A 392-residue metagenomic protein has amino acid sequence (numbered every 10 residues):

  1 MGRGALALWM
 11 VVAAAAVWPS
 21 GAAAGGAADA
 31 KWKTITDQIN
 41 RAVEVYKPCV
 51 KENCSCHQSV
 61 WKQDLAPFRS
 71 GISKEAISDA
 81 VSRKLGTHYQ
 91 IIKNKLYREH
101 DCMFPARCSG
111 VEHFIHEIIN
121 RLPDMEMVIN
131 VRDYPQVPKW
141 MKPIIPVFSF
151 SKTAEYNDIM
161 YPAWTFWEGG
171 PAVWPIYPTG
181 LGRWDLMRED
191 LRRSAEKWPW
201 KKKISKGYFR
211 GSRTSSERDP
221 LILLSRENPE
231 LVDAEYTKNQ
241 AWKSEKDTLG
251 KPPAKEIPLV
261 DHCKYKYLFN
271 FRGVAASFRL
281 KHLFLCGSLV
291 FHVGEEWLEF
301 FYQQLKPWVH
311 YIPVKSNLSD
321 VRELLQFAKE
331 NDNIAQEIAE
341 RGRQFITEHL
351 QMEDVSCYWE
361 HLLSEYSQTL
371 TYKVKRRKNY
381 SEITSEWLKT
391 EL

Functional and structural regions predicted by a protein language model:
G2-P258: Secretory-pathway glycan-assembly enzymes, especially type II membrane glycosyltransferases that use nucleotide-sugar
E256-K389: Catalytic binding pocket for nucleotide-activated donors in carbohydrate/polymer assembly enzymes
L392: Basic, amphipathic alpha-helical/coil surface patches used to engage anionic, phosphate-bearing ligands and membranes
